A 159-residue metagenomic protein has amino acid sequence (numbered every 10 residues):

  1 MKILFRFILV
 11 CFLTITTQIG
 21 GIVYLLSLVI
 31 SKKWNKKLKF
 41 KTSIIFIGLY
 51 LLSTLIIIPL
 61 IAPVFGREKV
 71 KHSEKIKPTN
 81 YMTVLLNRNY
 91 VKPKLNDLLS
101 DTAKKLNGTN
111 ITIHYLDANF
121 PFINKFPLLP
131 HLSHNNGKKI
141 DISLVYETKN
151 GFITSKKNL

Functional and structural regions predicted by a protein language model:
M1-L28: Membrane-embedded alpha-helical segments of integral membrane proteins
I22-L25, L52, I56, T102 (+2 more regions): Generic structural hydrophobic/aromatic packing signal, biased to beta-strands
S31-T42: Membrane-interface helix-boundary motifs at transmembrane edges
K41-P59: Hydrophobic membrane-insertion alpha-helices, especially the h-region of bacterial N-terminal signal peptides
I57-Y115: Active-site acidic/histidine clusters and adjacent loop/turn architecture that either coordinate catalytic ions
K92-L95, N119-I123, I142: A short linear-motif detector with a strong N-terminal bias
I111-P130: Acidic helix-start/capping segments at beta-turn-to-alpha-helix junctions
S133-L159: Mid-length scaffold segments of soluble, non-membrane domains
